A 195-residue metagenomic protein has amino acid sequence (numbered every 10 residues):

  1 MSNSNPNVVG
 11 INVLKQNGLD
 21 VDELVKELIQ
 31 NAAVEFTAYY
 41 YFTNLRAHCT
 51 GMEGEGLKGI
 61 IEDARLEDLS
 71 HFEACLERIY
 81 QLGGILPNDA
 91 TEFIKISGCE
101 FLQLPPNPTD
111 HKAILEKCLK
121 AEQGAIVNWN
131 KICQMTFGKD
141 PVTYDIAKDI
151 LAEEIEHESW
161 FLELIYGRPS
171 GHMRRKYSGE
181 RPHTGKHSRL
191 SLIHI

Functional and structural regions predicted by a protein language model:
M1-L192: Iron-associated oxidoreductase/ferritin-like identity signal
